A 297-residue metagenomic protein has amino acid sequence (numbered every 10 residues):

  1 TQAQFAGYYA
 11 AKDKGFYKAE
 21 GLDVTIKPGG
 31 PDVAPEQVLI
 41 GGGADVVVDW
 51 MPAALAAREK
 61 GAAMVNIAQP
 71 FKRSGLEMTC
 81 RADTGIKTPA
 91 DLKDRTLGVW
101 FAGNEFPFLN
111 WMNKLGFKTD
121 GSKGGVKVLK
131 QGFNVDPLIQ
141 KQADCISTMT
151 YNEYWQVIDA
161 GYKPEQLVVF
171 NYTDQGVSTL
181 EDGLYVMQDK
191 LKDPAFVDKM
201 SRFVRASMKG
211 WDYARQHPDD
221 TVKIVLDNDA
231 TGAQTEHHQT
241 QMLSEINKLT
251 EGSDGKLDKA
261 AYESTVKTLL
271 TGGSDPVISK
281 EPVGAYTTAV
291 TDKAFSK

Functional and structural regions predicted by a protein language model:
T1-Q131, P137-Q140, D144-Y151, F170-Y172 (+1 more regions): Short, glycine-/small- and polar/acidic-enriched structural segments that line small-molecule recognition paths
G7-A10, A56, P107-W111, P137 (+6 more regions): Alpha-helical scaffold segments in soluble metabolic enzymes
F16-Y17, L115-G121, A160-K163, G232 (+1 more regions): Short helix-capping segments at alpha-helix termini
G43-V48, I246-K256, V290-K297: Short amphipathic alpha-helical segments at helix boundaries and their inter-helical linkers
P52-A53, F133-A230: Pocket-lining segment of extracytoplasmic ligand-binding domains
T88-P89, Q188, K259: Structural motif detector for alpha-helix initiation sites
K192-D275: Secondary-structure end/capping motifs
Y262-K297: Conserved C-terminal helix/tail region of periplasmic/extracytoplasmic solute-binding proteins
